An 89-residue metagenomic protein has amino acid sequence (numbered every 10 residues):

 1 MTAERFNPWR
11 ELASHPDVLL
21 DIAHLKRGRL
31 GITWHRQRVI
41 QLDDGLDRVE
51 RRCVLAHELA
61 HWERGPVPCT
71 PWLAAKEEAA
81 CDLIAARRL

Functional and structural regions predicted by a protein language model:
M1-L89: Active-site hotspot residues in diverse enzymes, especially metal/ion-binding acidic/histidine motifs
